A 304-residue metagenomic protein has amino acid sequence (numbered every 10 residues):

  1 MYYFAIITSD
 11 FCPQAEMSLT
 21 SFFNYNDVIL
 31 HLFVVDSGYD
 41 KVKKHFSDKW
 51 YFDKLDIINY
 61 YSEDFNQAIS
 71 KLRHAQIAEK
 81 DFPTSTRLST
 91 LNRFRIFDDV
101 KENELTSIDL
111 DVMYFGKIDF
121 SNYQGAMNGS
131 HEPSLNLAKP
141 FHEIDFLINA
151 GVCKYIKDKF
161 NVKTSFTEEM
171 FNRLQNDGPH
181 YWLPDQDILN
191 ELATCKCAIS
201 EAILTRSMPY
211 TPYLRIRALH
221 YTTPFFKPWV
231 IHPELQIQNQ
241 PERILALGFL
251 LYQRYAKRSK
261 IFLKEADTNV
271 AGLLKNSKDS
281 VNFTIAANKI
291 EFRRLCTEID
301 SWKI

Functional and structural regions predicted by a protein language model:
M1-F4, P13-M17, K157-D158, V162-I304: A glycosyltransferase accessory/donor-loop signature
E16, F65-S70, S134-H142, P228-I231: Short, charged, surface-exposed secondary-structure boundary motifs
S21-V28: Short, acidic, metal-binding catalytic loop of nucleotide-sugar glycosyltransferases
L30-S37: Short internal beta-strands
V42-V100: Active-site-proximal specificity loops/subdomain of glycosyltransferases
Q67-K80, P140-I144, L214-L219: Short, surface-exposed amphipathic charged segments that create phosphate/polyanion-binding patches used for binding
S85-P133: GT-A fold catalytic core of metal-dependent nucleotide-sugar glycosyltransferases, centered on the diacidic
F115-D177, W182, Q186: Conserved catalytic core of nucleotide-sugar-dependent glycosyltransferases
